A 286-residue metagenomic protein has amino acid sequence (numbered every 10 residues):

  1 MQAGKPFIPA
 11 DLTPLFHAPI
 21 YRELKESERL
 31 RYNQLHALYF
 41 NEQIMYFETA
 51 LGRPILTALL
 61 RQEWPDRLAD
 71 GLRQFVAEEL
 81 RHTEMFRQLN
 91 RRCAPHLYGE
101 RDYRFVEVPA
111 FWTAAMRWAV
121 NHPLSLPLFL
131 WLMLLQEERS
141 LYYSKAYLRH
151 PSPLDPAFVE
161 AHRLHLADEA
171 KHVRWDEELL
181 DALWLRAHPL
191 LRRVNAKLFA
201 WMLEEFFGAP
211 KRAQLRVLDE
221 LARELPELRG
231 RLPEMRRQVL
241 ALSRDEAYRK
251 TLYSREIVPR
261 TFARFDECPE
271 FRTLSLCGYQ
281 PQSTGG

Functional and structural regions predicted by a protein language model:
M1-G286: Non-heme di-metal
